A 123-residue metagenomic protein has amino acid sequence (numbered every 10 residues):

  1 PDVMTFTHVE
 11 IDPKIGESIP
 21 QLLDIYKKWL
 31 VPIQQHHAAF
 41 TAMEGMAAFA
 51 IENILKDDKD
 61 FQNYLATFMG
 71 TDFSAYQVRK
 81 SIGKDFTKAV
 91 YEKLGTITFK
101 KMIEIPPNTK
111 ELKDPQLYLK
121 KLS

Functional and structural regions predicted by a protein language model:
P1-D2: Catalytic Zn2+-binding segment of zinc metalloproteases
D12, G16-S123: Pan-zinc metallopeptidase signature
